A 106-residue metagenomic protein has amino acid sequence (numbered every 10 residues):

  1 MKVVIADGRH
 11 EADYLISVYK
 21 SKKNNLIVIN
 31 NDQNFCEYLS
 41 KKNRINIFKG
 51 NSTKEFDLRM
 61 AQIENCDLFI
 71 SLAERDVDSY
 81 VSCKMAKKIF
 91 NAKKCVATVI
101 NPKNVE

Functional and structural regions predicted by a protein language model:
M1-E106: Cytosolic regulatory regions of ion transport systems
